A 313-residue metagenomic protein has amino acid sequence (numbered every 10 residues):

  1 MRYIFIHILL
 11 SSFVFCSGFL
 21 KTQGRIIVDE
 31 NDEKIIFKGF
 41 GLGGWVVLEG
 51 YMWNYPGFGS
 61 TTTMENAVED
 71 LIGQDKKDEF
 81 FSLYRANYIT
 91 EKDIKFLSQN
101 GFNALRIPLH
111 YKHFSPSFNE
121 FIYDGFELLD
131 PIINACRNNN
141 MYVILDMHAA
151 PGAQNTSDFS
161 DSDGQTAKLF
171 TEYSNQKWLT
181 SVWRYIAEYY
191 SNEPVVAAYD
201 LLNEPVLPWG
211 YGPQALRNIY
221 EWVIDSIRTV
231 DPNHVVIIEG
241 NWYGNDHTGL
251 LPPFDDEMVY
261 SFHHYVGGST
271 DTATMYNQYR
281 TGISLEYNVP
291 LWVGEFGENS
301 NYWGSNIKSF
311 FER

Functional and structural regions predicted by a protein language model:
Y3-V14: Sec-dependent N-terminal signal peptides
C16-F102: N-terminal carbohydrate-binding accessory modules
F19, S174-A198, L202-R313: Extracellular glycoside hydrolase catalytic/binding regions
L20, K76-L105, S115-A153, S157-A198 (+2 more regions): An active-site-proximal structural segment forming one wall of the substrate-binding cleft that immediately precedes
D32, I107, Y199: Residue-level signature of catalytic and energy-coupling elements of molecular machines, predominantly ATP/GTP-dependent
G44-V46, Y111-S115, P151, P205 (+2 more regions): Feature marks short, surface-exposed loop/turn motifs that line or immediately flank catalytic pockets and channel
P108-H110, M147-N155, L202, G240-Y243: Short, solvent-exposed turn/loop segments enriched in Gly/Ser/Thr/Pro and often Arg
